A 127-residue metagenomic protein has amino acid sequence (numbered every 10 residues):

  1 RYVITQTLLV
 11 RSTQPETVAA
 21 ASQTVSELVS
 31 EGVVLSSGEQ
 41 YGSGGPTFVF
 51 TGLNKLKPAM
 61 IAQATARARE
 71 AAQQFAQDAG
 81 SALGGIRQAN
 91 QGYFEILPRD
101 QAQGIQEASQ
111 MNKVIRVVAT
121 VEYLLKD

Functional and structural regions predicted by a protein language model:
R1-D127: Short, charged, surface-exposed interaction patches
